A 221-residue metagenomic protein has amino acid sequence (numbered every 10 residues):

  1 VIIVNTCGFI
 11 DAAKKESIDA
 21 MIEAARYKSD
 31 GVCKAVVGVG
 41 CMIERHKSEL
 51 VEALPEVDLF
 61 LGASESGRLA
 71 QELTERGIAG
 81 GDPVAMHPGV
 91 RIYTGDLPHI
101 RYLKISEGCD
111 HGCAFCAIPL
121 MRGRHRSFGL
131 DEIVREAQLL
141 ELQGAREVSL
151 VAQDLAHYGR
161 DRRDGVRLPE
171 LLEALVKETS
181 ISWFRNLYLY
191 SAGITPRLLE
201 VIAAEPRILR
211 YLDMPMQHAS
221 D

Functional and structural regions predicted by a protein language model:
V1-Y158, L212: Proteins enriched for Cys/Gly/acidic motifs involved in redox and nucleic-acid/cofactor modification
V36-G40, R45, L142-D221: Conserved SAM/AdoMet-binding glycine-rich loop
